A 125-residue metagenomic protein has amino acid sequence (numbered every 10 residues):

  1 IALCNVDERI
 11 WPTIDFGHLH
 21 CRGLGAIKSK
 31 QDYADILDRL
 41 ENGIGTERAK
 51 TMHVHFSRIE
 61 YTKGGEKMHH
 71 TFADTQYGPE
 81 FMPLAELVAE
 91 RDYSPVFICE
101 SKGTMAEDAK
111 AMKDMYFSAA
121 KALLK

Functional and structural regions predicted by a protein language model:
I1-E66: Acidic/histidine-rich catalytic cores of soluble enzymes
W11, K30-Q31, E80-P83, V96: A structural signal for the main folded, soluble domain(s) of proteins
I36-T46, T75-E90: A short, acidic, amphipathic alpha-helical segment used as a generic capping/interface helix at domain edges
T46-T51, D92-Y93, L124: Short helix-terminating capping/connector loops at secondary-structure junctions
T71-A73: Outer membrane beta-barrel transmembrane domains
L87-S94, Y116, A120: S-adenosyl-L-methionine
I98-E107: A short, acidic, flexible beta-alpha connecting loop/helix-capping segment that sits on the rim of active
A106-A122: C-terminal helical cap(s) of enzyme catalytic domains, especially alpha/beta-barrels
